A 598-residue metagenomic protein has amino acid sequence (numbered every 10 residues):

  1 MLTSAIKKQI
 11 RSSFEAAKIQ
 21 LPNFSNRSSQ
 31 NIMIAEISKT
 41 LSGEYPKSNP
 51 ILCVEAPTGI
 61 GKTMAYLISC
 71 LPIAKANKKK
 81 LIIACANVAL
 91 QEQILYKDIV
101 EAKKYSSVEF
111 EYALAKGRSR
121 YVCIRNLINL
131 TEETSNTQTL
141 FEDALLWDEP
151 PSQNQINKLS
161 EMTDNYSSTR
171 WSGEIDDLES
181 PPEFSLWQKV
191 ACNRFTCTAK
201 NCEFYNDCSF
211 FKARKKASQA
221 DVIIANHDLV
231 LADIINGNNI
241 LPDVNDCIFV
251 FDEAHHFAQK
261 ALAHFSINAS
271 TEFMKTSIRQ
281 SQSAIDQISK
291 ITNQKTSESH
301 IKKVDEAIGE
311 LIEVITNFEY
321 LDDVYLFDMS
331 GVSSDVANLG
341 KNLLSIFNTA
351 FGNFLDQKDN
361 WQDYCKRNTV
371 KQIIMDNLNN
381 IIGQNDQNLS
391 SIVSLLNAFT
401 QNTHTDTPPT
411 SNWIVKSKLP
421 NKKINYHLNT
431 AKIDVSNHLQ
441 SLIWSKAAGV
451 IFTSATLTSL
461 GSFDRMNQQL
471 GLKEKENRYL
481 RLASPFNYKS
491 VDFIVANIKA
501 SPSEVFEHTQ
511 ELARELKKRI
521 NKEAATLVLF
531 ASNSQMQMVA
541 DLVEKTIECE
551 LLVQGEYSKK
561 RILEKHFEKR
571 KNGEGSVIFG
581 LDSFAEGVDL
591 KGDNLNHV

Functional and structural regions predicted by a protein language model:
L2-K18, S25, K47, T58 (+4 more regions): A substrate-engagement module of RecA-like helicase motors
S38-S42, T63-N77, K97-E101: Walker A/P-loop NTP-binding motif
P46-I68: Walker A/P-loop
Y66, P72, A89-E92, Y96-V100 (+3 more regions): Signature of the SF2 helicase/ATPase Hel1-core->accessory helical subdomain module
Q188-S218, I234-I240, W361-D492, A496-K499 (+2 more regions): A contiguous, basic/glycine-rich beta-loop/short-helix subdomain that forms a polymer-engagement track
I498-A531: Conserved interdomain hinge at the start of the Helicase C-terminal
A531-G555: Conserved helicase motor "Helicase C" RecA-like lobe of SF1/SF2 P-loop NTPases
L590-V598: A short beta-strand element within the Helicase C-terminal
